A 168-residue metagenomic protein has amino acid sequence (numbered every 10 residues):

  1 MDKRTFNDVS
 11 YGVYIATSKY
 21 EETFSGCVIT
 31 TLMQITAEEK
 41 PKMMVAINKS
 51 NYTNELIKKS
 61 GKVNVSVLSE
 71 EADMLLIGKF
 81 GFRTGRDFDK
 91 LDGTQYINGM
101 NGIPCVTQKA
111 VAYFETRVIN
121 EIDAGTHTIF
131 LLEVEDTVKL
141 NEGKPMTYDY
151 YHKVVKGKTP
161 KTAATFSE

Functional and structural regions predicted by a protein language model:
M1-E168: Basic, polyanion-binding surface patches
